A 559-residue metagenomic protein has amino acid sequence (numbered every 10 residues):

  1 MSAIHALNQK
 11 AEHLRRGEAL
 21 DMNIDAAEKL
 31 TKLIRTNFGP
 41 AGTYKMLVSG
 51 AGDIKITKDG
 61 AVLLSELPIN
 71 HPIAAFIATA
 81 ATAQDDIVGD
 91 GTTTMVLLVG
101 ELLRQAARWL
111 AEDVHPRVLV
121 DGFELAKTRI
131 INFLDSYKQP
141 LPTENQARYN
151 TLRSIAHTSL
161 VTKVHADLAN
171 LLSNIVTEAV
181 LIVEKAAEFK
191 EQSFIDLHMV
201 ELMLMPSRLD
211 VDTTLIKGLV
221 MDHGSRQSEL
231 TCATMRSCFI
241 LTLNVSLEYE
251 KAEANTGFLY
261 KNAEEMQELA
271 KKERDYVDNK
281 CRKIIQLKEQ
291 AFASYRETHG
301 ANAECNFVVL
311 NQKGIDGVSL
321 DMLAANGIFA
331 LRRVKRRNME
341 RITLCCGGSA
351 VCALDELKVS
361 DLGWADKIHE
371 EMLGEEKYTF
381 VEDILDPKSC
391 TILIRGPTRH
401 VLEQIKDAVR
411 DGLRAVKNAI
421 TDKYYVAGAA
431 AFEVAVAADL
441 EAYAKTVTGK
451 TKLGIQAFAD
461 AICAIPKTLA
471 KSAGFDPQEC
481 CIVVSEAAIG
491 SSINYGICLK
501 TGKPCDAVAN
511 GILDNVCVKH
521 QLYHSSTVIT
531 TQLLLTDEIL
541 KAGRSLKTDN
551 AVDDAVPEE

Functional and structural regions predicted by a protein language model:
M1-V62, A126-P397, V401-Q404, A488-S492 (+1 more regions): Extended amphipathic alpha-helical scaffolds
L14, Q84-T94, Y425-A427: Glycine/serine-rich anion-binding loops at beta->alpha junctions that coordinate negatively charged ligand groups
D21, P68-N70, S389-E559: Extended, low-charge hydrophobic alpha-helical regions
G39, G89, D113, V176 (+5 more regions): Residue-level signature of catalytic and energy-coupling elements of molecular machines, predominantly ATP/GTP-dependent
M46-S49, T94-V99, E433-D439, V518-K519: Short hydrophobic alpha-helical segments that form membrane-spanning helices or hydrophobic packing faces of helical
D53-Q84: Active-site cofactor/substrate anionic-group-binding motifs, chiefly glycine- and Lys/Arg-rich phosphate-binding loops
A75, D90-R104: Elongated alpha-helical scaffolds
D86, D90-T93, R108, E112-A126: Hydrophobic, well-structured modules enriched for small/aliphatic residues and gly/pro motifs, marking either
